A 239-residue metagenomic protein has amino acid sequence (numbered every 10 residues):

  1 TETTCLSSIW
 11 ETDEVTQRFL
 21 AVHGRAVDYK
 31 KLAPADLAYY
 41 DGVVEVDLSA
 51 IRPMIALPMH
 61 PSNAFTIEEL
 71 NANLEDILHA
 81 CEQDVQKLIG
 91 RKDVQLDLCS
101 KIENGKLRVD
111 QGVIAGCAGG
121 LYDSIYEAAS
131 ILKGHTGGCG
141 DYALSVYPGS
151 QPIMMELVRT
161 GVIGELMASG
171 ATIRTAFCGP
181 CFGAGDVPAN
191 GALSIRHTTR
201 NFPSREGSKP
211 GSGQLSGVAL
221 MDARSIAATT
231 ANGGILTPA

Functional and structural regions predicted by a protein language model:
T1-A239: Fe-S-dependent hydro-lyases/dehydratases of central metabolism
